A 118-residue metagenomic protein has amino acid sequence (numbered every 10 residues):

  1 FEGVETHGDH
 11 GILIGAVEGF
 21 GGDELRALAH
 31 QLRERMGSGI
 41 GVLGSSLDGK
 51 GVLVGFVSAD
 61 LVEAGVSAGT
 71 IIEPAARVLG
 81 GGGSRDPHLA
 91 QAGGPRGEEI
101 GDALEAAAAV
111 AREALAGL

Functional and structural regions predicted by a protein language model:
F1-V4: Long, charged amphipathic helices and adjacent flexible linkers at domain junctions
T6, H10-L118: Glycine-rich, acidic loop segments that terminate in or are immediately followed by a histidine
